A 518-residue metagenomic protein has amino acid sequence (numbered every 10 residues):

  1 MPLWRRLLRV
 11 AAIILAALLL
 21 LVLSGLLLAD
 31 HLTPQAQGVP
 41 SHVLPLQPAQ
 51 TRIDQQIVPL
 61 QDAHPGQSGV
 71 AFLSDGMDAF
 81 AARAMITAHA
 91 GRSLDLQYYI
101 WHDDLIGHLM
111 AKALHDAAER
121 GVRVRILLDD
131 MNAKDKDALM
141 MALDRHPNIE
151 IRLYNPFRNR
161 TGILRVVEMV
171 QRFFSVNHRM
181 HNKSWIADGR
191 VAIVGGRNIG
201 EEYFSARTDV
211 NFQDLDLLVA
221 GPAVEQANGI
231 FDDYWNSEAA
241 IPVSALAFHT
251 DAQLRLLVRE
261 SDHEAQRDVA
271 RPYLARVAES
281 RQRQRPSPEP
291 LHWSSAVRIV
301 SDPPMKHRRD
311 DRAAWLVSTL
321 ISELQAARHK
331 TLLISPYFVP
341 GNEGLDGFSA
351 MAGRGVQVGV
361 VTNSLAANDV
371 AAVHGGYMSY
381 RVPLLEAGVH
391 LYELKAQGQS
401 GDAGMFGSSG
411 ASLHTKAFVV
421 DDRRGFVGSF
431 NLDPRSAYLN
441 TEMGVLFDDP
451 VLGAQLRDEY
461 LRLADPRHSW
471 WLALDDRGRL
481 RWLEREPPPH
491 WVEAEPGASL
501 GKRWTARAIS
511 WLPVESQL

Functional and structural regions predicted by a protein language model:
P2-K183, A187-L518: Charged, low-complexity intrinsically disordered terminal segments
